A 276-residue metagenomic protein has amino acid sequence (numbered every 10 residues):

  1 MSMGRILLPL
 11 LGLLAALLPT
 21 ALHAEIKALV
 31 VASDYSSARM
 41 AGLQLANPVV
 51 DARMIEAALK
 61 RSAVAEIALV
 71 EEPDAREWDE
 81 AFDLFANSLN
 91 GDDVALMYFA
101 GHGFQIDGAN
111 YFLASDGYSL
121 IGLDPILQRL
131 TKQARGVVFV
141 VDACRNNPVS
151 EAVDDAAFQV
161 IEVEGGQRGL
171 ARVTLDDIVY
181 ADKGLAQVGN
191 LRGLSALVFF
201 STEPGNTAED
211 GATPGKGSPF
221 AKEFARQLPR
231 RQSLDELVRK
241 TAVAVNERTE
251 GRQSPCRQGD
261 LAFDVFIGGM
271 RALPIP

Functional and structural regions predicted by a protein language model:
M1-I6: Positively charged n-region of N-terminal signal peptides that target proteins for export
L8-L18: Bacterial N-terminal signal peptides
L22-P276: Cysteine endopeptidase catalytic domains of the caspase/legumain-like
